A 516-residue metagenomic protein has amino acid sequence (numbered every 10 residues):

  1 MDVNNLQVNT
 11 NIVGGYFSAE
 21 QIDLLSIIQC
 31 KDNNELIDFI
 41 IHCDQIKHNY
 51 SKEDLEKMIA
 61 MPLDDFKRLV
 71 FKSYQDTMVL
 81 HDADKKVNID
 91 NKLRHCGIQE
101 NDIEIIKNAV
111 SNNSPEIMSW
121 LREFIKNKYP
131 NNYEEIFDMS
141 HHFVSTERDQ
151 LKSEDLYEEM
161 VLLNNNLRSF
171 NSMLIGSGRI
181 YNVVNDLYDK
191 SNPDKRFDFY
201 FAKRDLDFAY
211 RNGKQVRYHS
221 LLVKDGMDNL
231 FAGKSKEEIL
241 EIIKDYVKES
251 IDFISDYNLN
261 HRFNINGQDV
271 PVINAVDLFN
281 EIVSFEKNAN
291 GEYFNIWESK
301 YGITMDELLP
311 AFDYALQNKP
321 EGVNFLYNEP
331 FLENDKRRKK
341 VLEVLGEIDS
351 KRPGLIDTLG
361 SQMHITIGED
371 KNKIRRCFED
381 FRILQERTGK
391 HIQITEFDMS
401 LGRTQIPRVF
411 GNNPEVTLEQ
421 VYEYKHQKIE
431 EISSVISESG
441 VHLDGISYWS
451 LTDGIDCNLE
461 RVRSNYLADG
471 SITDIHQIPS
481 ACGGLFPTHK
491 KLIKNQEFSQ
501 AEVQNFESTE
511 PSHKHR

Functional and structural regions predicted by a protein language model:
M1-G14, A19, M58, Q504-R516: Non-Sec secretion/translocation targeting segments of pathogen effectors
F124-S172, G176: Boundary/entry segment of secreted carbohydrate-active catalytic domains
I136-S140, L167, S172, Q215-R217 (+5 more regions): Structural preference for beta-strand elements that scaffold enzyme active sites
F143-Y157, Y181-Y200, M227, V283-K287 (+4 more regions): Acidic-and-aromatic substrate-binding clefts and catalytic sites of carbohydrate-active enzymes
Q150-N164, Y246-S250, R337-I348, I429-I432: Short, acidic/polar
S169-L187, F201-L326, P330-L332, L401-P407: Substrate-binding cleft and catalytic face of glycoside hydrolase catalytic domains, especially the flexible beta-alpha
I282, K287, G291-K300, D380-L384 (+2 more regions): Aromatic-rich peripheral "rim/lid" segments of glycoside hydrolase catalytic domains that contact and position glycan
M305-D313, G322-F325, R338-E343, E347-G411 (+3 more regions): Glycoside hydrolase catalytic-domain groove-lining segments
